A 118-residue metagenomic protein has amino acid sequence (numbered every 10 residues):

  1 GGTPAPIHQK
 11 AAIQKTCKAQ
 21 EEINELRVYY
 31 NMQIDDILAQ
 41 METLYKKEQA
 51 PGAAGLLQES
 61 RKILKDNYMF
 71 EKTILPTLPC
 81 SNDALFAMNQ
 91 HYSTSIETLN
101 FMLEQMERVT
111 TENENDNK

Functional and structural regions predicted by a protein language model:
G2-K118: Polar, acidic low-complexity tracts enriched in Ser/Thr/Gln/Glu with frequent Gly/Pro and Thr-Pro motifs
